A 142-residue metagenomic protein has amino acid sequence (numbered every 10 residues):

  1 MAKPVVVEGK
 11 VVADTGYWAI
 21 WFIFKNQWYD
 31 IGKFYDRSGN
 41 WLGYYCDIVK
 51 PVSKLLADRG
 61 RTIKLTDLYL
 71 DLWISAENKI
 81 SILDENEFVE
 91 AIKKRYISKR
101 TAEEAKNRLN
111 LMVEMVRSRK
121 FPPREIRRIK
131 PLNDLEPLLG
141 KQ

Functional and structural regions predicted by a protein language model:
M1-G39, Y44-T62: Catalytic core of tubulin tyrosine ligase-like
V6-G9, W21, I63, A76-I80 (+5 more regions): Amphipathic, alpha-helical segments enriched in basic
G16, G60, R95-Y96, R119: Glycine-centered secondary-structure boundary/capping sites
N26, N40, N78, N86 (+2 more regions): Detector for Asparagine
Q27-K33, L42, T66, E103 (+2 more regions): Extended soluble regions of mature proteins
W41-R95: Conserved, surface-exposed functional patches that form binding/active-site neighborhoods
V89-E90, R95-N107: Compact, glycine/acidic-enriched structural inserts
R108-Q142: Cysteine/selenocysteine-centered motifs that mediate thiol-based redox chemistry or coordinate metal-sulfur cofactors
